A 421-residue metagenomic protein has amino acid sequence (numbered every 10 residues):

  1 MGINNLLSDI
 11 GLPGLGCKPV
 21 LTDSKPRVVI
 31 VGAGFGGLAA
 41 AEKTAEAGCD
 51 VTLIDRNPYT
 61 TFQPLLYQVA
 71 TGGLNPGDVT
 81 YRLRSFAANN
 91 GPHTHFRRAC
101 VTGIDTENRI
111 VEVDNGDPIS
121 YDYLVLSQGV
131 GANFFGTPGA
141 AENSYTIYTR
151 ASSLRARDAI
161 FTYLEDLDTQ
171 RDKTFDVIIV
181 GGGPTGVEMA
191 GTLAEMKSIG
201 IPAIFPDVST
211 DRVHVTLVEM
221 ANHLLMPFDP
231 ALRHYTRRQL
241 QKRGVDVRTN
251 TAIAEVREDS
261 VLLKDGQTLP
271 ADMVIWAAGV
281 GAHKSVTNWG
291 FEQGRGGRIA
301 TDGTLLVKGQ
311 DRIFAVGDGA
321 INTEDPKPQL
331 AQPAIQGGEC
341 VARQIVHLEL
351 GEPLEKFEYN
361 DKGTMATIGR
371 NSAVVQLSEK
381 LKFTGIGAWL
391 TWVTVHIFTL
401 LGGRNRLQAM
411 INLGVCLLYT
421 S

Functional and structural regions predicted by a protein language model:
G2, Y419-T420: Conserved small/polar residues in nucleotide/adenosyl-binding loops
G2-P26, T94-I178, I275: FAD-binding core/adjacent interface of flavoenzyme oxidoreductases
I3-H95, V187-P227, I275: Beta1-alpha1 glycine-rich phosphate/pyrophosphate-binding loop at the start of Rossmann-like nucleotide-binding domains
G91-G103, A194-G303, G309, L354: A Rossmann-like FAD-binding core segment of flavoenzymes
E142-D168, D259-L262, T268-G337, R343: FAD-site-proximal beta/loop scaffold in flavoenzymes
D158-T210: Rossmann-like NAD(P)H-binding beta-loop-alpha module
A334-Y359: Internal hydrophobic alpha-helix adjacent to the cofactor/substrate pocket in enzyme cavities
K382-L418: A transmembrane-helix-recognition feature enriched in membrane-embedded lipid enzymes and envelope glyco-/phospholipid
